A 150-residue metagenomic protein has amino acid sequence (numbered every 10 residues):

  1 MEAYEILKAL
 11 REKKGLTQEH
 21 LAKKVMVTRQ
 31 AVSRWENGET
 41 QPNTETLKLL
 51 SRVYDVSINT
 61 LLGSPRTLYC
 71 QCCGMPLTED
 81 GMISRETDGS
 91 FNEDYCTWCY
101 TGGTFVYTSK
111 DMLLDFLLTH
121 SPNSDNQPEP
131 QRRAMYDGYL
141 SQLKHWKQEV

Functional and structural regions predicted by a protein language model:
E5-K24: Short basic helix-loop element that most often maps to the first helix and adjoining turn of HTH DNA-binding modules
L7, L21-A22, V32-W35, L61: Conserved hydrophobic/aromatic packing and binding residues within compact polymer-binding modules
M26-Q41: Recognition helix of helix-turn-helix/homeodomain-like DNA-binding domains that insert into the DNA major groove
E45-T60: DNA major-groove recognition helix of helix-turn-helix/homeodomain DNA-binding modules
Y54, L77, G103: Cys/His-rich microdomains that often coordinate metals
C70-C73, C96-C99: Short cysteine-rich clusters marking metal-coordination/redox-active sites
M82-E93: Short linker/helix segments within small regulatory modules
T97-L117: Short metal-binding segments enriched for Cys and/or His
